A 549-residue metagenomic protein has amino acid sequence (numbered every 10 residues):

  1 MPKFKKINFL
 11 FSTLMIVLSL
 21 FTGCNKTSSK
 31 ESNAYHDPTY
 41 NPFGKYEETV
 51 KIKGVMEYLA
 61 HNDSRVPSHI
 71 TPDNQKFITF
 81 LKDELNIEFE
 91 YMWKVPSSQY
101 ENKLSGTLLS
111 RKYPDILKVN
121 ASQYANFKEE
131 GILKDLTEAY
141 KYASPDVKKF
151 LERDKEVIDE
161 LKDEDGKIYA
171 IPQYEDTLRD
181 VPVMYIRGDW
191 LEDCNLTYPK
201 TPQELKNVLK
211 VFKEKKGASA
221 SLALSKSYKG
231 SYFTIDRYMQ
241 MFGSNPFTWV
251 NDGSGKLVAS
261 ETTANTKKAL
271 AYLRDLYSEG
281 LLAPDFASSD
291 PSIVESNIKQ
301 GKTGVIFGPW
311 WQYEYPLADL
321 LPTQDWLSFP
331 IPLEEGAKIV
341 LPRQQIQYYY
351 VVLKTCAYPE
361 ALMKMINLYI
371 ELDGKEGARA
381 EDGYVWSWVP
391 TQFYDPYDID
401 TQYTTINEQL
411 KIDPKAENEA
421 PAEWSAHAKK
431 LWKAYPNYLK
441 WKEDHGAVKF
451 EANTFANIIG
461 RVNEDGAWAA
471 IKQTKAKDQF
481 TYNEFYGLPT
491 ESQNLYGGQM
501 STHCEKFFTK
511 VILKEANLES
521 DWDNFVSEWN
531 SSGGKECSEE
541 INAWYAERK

Functional and structural regions predicted by a protein language model:
F4-F9, C24-E204, F247-W249, L257-E261 (+2 more regions): Conserved N-terminal structural module of periplasmic/extracytoplasmic solute-binding proteins
S19-G23: C-terminal motif of bacterial Sec signal peptides marking the signal peptidase cleavage site
Y58-L81, L178-D180, Y185, E192-Y198 (+5 more regions): Extracytoplasmic/periplasmic substrate-binding proteins
E88-K94, D285, L327-F329: General small-molecule cofactor/ligand-binding pocket signal
D115-K118, G304-P309: Paired acidic/hydrophobic, glycine-rich loop segments that form the ligand-binding mouth/hinge of periplasmic-binding
T137, D163-F233, N251-K302, V351-V385 (+1 more regions): Helix-loop-helix "hinge/cap" segment bordering the ligand-binding cleft or interdomain interface
A271, T323-I331, V340-E417: Polar, glycine-rich mid-to-C-terminal structural blocks that act as macromolecule-binding/assembly scaffolds
G374-T509: Conserved small-residue motifs centered on glycine
